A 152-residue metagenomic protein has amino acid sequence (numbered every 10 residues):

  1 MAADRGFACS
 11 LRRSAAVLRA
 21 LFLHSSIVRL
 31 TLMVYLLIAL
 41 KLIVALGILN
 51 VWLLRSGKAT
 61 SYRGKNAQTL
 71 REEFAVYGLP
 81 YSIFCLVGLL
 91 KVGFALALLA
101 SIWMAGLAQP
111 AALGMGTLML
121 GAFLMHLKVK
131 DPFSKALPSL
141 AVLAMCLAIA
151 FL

Functional and structural regions predicted by a protein language model:
A16: Zn2+-dependent metallopeptidase catalytic domains
L30-L152: Membrane-interface extramembranous regions
